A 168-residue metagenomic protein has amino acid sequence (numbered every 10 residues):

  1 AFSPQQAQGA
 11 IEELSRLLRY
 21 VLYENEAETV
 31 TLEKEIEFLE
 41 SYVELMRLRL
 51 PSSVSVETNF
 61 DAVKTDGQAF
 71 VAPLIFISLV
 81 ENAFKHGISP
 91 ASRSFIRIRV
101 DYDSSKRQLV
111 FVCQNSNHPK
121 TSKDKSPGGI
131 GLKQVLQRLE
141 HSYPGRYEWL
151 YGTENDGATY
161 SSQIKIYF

Functional and structural regions predicted by a protein language model:
A1-E154, T159-Q163: Two-component histidine phosphotransfer core
I166-F168: C-terminal coupling/interaction segments
